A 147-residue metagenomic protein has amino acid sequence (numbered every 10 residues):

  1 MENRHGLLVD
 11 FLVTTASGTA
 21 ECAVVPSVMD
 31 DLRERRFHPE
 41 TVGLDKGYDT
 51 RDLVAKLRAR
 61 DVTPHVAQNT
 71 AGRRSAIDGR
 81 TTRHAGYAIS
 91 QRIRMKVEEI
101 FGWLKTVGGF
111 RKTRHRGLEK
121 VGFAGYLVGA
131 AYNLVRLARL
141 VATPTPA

Functional and structural regions predicted by a protein language model:
M1-A147: Anion-binding and metal-coordination hotspots
